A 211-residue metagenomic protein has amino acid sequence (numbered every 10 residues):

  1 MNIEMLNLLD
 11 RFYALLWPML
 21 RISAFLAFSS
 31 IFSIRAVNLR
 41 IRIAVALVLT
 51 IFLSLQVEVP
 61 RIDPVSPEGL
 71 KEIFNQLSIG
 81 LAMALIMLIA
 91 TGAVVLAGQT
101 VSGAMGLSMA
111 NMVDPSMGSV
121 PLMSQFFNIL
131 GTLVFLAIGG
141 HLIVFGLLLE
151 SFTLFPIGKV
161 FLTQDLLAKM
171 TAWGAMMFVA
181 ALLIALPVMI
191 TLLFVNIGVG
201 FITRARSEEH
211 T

Functional and structural regions predicted by a protein language model:
M1-E209: Hydrophobic alpha-helical segments and their helix-loop boundaries in membrane and membrane-proximal proteins
